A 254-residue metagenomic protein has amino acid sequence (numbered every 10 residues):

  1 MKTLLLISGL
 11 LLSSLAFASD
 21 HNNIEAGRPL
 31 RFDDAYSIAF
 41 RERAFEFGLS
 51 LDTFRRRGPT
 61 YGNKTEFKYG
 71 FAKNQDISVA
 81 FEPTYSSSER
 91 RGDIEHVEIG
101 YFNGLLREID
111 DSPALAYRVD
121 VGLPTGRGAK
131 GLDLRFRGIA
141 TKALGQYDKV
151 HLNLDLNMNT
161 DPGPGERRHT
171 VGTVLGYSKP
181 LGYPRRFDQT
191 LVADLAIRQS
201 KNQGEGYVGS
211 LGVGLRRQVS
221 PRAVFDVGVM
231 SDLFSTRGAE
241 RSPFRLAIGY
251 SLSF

Functional and structural regions predicted by a protein language model:
M1-S8: Sec-dependent signal peptide recognition, specifically the positively charged N-region followed immediately by
S8-G9, I38: Amphipathic, positively biased hydrophobic alpha-helical segments used for protein targeting and membrane insertion
S13-L15: N-terminal signal peptide c-region/cleavage motif recognized by signal peptidases
A18-F254: Transmembrane beta-barrel domains of Gram-negative outer membranes and organellar outer membranes
